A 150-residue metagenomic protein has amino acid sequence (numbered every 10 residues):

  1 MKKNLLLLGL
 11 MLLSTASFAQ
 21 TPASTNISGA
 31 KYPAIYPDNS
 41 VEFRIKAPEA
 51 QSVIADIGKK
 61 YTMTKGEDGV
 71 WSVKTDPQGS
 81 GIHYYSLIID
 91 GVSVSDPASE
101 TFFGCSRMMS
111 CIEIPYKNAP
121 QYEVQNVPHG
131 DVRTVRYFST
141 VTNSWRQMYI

Functional and structural regions predicted by a protein language model:
M1-A23: Bacterial Sec-dependent N-terminal signal peptides
Q20-R44: Extracellular ectodomain segments of secreted/surface proteins
Y36-D38, E42-E49, K65-E67, T75-D76 (+2 more regions): N-terminal cap/lid segment of alpha/beta-hydrolase-fold proteins
S52-G58: Change to "...patches in solvent-exposed regions of secreted, membrane-anchored, or virion-exposed structural
G58-Y61, V92: Change "in extracellular beta-sheet-rich domains … of secreted and cell-surface proteins" to "in beta-sheet-rich domains
P77-G81: Surface-exposed, short loops/turns at beta-strand junctions within beta-sandwich domains
D90-P97: Short acidic/polar inter-strand loop motif in beta-rich domains
